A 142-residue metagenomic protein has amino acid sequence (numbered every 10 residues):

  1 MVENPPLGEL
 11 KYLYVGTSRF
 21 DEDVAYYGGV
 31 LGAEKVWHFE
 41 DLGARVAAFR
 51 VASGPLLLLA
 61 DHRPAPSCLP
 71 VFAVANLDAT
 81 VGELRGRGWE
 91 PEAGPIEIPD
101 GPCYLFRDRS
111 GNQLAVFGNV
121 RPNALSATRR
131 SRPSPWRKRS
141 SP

Functional and structural regions predicted by a protein language model:
M1-V24, C68-P70, V120-P142: N-terminal beta-strand motif that seeds the catalytic metal site of vicinal oxygen chelate
E3-L10, Y14-P55: Core segments of cupin and vicinal oxygen chelate
R19-F20, P70-Q113: Vicinal oxygen chelate
V36-H38, G94, V116: Residue-level detector of high-confidence beta-strand sites
D41-R45, A65-P66, I98-P102: Short acidic/glycine-enriched loop/turn segments that link adjacent beta-strands
F49-S53, F106-R109, N119: Active-site beta-strand termini and strand-to-loop segments that position acidic
G54-L58, G111-L114: Short, charged/polar, Gly/Pro-enriched secondary-structure boundary elements
A60-D61, G118-R121: Acetyl-CoA-dependent GNAT
